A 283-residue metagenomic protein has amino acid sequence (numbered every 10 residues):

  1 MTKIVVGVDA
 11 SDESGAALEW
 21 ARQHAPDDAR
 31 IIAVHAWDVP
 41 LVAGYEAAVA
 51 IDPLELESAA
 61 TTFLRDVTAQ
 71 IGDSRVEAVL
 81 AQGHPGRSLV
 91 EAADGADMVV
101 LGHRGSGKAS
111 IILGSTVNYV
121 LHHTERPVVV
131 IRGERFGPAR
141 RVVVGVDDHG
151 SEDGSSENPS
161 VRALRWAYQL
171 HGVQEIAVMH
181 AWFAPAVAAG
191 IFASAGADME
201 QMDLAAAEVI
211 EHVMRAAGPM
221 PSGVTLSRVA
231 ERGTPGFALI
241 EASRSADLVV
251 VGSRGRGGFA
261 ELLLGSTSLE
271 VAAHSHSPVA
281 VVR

Functional and structural regions predicted by a protein language model:
M1-A50, R141-G196, R215, P219-P221 (+1 more regions): Small/aliphatic-rich secondary-structure junction motif
K3, E13, I51-L54, A69-V99 (+2 more regions): Structural beta-alpha unit
I32-V34, E77-A81, V129, A177-M179 (+2 more regions): General small-molecule cofactor/ligand-binding pocket signal
A50-T62, G196-E208: A short acidic, glycine-rich active-site loop that binds or catalyzes chemistry on phosphate/adenosine moieties
Q82-I131: Active-site-adjacent scaffolding segments
L101-Y119, P138-A139, S151, V251-H274: Glycine-rich, Arg-bearing micro-motifs that act as flexible, cationic patches
R132-P138: Flexible loop/hinge segments that line or gate small-molecule binding clefts
A205-E208, S227-E241, S245-R283: Protein-protein interaction modules outside structured cores
